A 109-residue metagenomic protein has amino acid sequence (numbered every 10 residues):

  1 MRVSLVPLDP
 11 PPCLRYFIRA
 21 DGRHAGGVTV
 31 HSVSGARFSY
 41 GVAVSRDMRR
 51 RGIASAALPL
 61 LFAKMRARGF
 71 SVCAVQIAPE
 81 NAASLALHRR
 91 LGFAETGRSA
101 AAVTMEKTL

Functional and structural regions predicted by a protein language model:
V3-S39, S45-D47, S99: Acetyl-CoA-dependent GNAT
Y16, L91-A94, R98-L109: C-terminal "cap" of GNAT-fold acetyltransferases
G35, A82-A83: Short alpha-helical
S45-D47, R51, P79-E80: Active-site acidic-Proline motif in GNAT/NAT acetyltransferases
R50-A67, L85-R90: Conserved acetyl-CoA-binding loop-helix of GNAT-fold acetyltransferases
M65-I77, A101: Conserved GNAT acetyl-CoA-binding A-motif
